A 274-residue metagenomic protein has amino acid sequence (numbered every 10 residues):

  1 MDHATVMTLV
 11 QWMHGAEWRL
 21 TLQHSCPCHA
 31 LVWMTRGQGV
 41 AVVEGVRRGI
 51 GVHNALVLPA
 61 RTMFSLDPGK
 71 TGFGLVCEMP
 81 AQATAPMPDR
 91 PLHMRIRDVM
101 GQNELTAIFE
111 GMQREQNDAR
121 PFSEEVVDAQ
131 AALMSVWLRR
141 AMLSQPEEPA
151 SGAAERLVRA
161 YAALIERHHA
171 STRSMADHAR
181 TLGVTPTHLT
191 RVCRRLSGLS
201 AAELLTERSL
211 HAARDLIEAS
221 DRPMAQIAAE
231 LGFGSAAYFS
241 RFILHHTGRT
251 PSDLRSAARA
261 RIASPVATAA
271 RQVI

Functional and structural regions predicted by a protein language model:
D2-H93, R120, E124: N-terminal regulatory/effector-sensing and dimerization cores that precede helix-turn-helix DNA-binding domains
H53, L189, Y238-F239, I243: Short hydrophobic/aromatic patch on the recognition helix
M87-E110: Aromatic/histidine-rich interaction motifs
R95-M100, A119-V126, V136-L182, R195-E207: Short, Lys/Arg-enriched, Trp-marked, Pro/Gly-tolerant hinge/linker segments that flank
A176, T187, P223-A225, A236-A237 (+1 more regions): Residues within helix-turn-helix
L182, L231-G232, I243: Core residues of bacterial helix-turn-helix
V184, F233-G234, R249: The short coil/loop that forms the "turn" connecting the two helices of the helix-turn-helix
L196-A236, S256-I274: Terminal helix-turn-helix DNA-binding modules in bacterial transcription factors
